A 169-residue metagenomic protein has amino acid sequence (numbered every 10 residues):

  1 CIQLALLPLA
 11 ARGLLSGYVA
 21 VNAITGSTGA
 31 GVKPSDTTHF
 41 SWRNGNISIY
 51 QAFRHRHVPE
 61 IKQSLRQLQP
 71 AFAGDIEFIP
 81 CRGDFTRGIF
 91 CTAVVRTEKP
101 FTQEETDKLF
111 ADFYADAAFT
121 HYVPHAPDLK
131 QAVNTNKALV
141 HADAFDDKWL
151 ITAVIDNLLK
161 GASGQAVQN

Functional and structural regions predicted by a protein language model:
I2-L14, V21: Alpha-helical support elements that line or immediately flank enzyme active sites and cofactor-binding pockets
Q3, A30, P100, K160-G161: Loop/helix-junction capping segments adjacent to catalytic residues or to phosphate/diphosphate-binding pockets
L4-P8, E60-S64, Q165: Alpha-helical scaffold segments in soluble metabolic enzymes
L7-A10, L109-F113, Q168-N169: Short, solvent-exposed amphipathic alpha-helical segments in soluble enzyme and RNA/protein-processing domains
G17-Y18, A23, S27-T152: C-terminal substrate-binding/catalytic lobe of Rossmann-fold NAD(P)-dependent oxidoreductases
A153, L158-G164, Q168-N169: Long, contiguous binding/interaction regions
